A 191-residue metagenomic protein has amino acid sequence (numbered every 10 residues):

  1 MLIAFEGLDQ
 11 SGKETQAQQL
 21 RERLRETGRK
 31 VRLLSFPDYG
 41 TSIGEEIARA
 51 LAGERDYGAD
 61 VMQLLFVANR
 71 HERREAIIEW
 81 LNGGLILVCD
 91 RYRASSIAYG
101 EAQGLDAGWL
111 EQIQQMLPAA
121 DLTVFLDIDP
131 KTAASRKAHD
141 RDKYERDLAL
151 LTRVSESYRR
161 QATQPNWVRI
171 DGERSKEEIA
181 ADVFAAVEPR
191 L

Functional and structural regions predicted by a protein language model:
F5: Hydrophobic anchor at the beta1->P-loop junction of P-loop NTPases
L8: P-loop (Walker A) phosphate-binding loop of NTP-binding proteins
S11: ATP-binding Walker
E14: Walker A/P-loop
R21, K131-L191: NTP-dependent small-molecule kinase module
R29-Q115: ATP-dependent small-molecule kinase phosphotransfer cores that center on conserved nucleotide phosphate-binding segments
R91-S157: A glycine- and Lys/Arg-enriched "phosphate-lid" helix/loop adjacent to the NTP-binding pocket of small-molecule kinases
